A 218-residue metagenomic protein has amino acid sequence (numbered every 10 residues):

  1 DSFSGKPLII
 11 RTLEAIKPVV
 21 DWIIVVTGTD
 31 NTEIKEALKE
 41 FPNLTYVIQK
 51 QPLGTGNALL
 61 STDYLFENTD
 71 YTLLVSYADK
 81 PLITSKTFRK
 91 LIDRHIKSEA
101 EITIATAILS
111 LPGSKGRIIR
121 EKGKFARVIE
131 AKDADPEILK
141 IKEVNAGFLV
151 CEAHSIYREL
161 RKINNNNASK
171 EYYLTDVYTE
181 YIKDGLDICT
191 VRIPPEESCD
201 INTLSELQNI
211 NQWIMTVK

Functional and structural regions predicted by a protein language model:
S2, L82, V150, D200-I201: Short aromatic/basic micro-patch
S4, T29-D30, K50, K86 (+4 more regions): Short beta->alpha linker loops
P7-A78, L82-T87, D93: Conserved N-terminal catalytic core of the sugar/cofactor nucleotidyltransferase
I24-V25, L74-V75, I102-A105, T190: Structural beta-sheet core signal
T32, P42, I83-A168, T175-V177 (+1 more regions): Conserved core of the sugar-phosphate nucleotidyltransferase
Y46-V47, V128, T190: Generic preference for hydrophobic
V47-L53, K80, I163-A168, P195-C199: Glycine-rich "substrate-gating" loop/helix at the edge of Rossmann-like oxidoreductase active sites
S169-K218: Left-handed beta-helix
